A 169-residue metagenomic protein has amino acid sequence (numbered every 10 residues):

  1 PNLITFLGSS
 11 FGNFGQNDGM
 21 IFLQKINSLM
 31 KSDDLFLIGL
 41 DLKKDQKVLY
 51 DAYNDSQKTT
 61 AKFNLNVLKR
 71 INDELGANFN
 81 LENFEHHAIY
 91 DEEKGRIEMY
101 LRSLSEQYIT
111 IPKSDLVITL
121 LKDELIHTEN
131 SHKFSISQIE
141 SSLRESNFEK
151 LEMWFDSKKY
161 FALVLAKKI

Functional and structural regions predicted by a protein language model:
P1-L3: A short acidic, Gly/Pro-enriched loop at the edge of an enzyme's catalytic core that lines a small-molecule cofactor
G8-S10: Short catalytic micro-motifs in class I SAM-dependent methyltransferases
G12-K25, K31: A short, conserved alpha-helix within the catalytic core of class I
N13, D45-V48, A162: Short catalytic/ligand-binding loop motif for oxyanion handling, primarily in non-cytosolic enzymes, centered on
S28-Q46: Conserved beta-strand signature within the Rossmann-like core of class I S-adenosyl-L-methionine
Y50-H132, I136, E140-F148: Substrate-binding/catalytic lobe of Class I Rossmann-like enzymes that use SAM or dcSAM, i.e., the mid-to-C-terminal
L101-L104, F155-I169: Core SAM-dependent methyltransferase catalytic element
E149-M153: A short linear hydrophobic-aromatic micro-motif
